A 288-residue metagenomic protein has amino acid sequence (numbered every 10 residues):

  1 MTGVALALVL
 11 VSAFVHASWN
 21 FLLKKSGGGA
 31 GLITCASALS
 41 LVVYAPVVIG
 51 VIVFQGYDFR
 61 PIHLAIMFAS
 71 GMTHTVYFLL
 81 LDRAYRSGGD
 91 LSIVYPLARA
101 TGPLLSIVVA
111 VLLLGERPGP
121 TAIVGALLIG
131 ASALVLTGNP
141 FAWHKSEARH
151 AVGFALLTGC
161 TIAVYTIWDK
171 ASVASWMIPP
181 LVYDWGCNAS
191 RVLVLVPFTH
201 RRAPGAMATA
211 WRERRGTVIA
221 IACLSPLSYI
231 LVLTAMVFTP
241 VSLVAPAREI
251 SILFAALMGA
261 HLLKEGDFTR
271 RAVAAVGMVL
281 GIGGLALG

Functional and structural regions predicted by a protein language model:
M1-M72, V76-G89, G138-L156, G186-I221 (+3 more regions): Membrane-interface interhelical linkers
A13-A17, A45, G71-L79, A100-V108 (+7 more regions): Hydrophobic/small/kink-forming positions within alpha-helical transmembrane segments of polytopic membrane proteins
A38, Y44, I107-V111, P120-P140 (+1 more regions): Hydrophobic transmembrane alpha-helices of multi-pass small-molecule transport proteins
Y44-Q55, L105-T121, C160-A174, I178 (+2 more regions): Hydrophobic alpha-helical transmembrane segments in multi-pass integral membrane proteins
A69, T73-H74, R86-A133, V182-S190 (+1 more regions): Specific alpha-helical transmembrane segments that line the substrate/conduction pathway and gating interfaces
G125, L134, A155-I167, V182: Amide-forming acyltransferase catalytic core, primarily the GNAT-like/NAT-type and related acyltransferase folds
T161, Y165, P179-V182, G186 (+2 more regions): Hydrophobic alpha-helical segments and helix-packing faces
S225-G288: C-terminal appended segment following the main domain
